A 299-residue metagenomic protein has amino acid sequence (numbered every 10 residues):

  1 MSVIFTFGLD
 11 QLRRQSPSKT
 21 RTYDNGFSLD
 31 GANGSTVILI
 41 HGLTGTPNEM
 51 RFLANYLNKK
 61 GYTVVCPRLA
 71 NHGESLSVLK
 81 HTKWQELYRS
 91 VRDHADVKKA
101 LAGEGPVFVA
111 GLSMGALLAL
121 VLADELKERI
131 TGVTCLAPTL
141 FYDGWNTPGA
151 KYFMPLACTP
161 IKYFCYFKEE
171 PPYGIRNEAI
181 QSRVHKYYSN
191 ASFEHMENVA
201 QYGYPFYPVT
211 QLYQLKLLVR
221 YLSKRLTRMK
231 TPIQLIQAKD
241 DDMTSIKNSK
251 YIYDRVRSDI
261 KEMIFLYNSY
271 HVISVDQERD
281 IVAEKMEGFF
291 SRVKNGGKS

Functional and structural regions predicted by a protein language model:
T22-D24, Y207-R225: Active-site nucleophile elbow and catalytic-triad environment of alpha/beta-hydrolase enzymes
L53, T231, S245-D254: Short alpha-helix in the alpha/beta-hydrolase fold that links the catalytic acid
A54-L76: Conserved alpha/beta-hydrolase
E74-F108: Catalytic nucleophile-loop/oxyanion-hole region of alpha/beta-hydrolase and closely related hydrolase-like folds
M114, V121, E125-P205: Alpha/beta-hydrolase-fold enzymes
M229, L235-Q237, D241: Short beta-strand/loop motif that positions the catalytic acidic residue of the alpha/beta-hydrolase fold
D240-T244, V272: Acidic catalytic loop of the alpha/beta-hydrolase fold
E262-S299: Catalytic active-site module of serine/aspartate enzymes centered on a nucleophile-bearing elbow/loop
